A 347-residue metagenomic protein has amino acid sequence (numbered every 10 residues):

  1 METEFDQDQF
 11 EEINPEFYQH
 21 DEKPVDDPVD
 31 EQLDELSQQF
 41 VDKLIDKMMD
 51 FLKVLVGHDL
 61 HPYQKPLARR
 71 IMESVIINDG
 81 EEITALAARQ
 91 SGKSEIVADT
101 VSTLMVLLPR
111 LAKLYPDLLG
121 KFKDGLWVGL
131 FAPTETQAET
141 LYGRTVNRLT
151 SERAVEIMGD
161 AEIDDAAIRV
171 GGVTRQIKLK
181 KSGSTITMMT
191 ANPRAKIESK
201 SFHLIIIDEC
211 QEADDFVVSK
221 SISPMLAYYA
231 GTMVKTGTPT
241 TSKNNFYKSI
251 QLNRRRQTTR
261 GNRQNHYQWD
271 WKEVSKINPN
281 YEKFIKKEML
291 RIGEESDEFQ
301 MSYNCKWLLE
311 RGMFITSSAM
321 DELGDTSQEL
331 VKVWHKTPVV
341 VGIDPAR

Functional and structural regions predicted by a protein language model:
E2-R347: Phosphate/NTP-binding elements of NTP-utilizing enzymes
